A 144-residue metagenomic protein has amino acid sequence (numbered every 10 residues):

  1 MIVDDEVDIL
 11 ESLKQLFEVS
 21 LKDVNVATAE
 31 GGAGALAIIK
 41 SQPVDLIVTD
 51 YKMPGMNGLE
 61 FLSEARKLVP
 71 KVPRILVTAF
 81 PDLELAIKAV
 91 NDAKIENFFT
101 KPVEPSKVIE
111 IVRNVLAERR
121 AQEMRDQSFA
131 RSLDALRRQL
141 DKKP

Functional and structural regions predicted by a protein language model:
D4, D50: Active-site residues of response regulator receiver
V7-A27: Two-component/phosphorelay signaling modules centered on CheY-like receiver
T28-A37, G58: Helix N-cap/capping motif at the beta->alpha junctions
M53: Receiver (REC) domain active-site loop signature in two-component systems and cognate sites in sensor histidine kinases
E60, P81-N97: Alpha4 helix (beta4-alpha4-beta5 surface) of REC/receiver domains from two-component response regulators
V77-T78: Hydrophobic/aromatic residues positioned on beta-strands within the core alpha/beta folds
P102-V112, L116: C-terminal output helix
E118-P144: CheY-like receiver
